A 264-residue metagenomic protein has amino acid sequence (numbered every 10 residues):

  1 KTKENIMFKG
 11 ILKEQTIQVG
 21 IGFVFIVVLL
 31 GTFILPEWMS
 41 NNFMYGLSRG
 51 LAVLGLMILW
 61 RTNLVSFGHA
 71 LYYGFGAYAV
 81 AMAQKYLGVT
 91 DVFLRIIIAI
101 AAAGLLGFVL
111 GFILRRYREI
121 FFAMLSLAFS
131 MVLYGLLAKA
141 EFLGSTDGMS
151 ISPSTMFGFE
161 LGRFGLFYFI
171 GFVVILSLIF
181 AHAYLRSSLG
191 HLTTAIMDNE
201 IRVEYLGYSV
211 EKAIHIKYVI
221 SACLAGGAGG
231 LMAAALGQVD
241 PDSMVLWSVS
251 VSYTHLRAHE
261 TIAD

Functional and structural regions predicted by a protein language model:
E4-A263: Transmembrane alpha-helices and adjacent helix-loop boundaries
